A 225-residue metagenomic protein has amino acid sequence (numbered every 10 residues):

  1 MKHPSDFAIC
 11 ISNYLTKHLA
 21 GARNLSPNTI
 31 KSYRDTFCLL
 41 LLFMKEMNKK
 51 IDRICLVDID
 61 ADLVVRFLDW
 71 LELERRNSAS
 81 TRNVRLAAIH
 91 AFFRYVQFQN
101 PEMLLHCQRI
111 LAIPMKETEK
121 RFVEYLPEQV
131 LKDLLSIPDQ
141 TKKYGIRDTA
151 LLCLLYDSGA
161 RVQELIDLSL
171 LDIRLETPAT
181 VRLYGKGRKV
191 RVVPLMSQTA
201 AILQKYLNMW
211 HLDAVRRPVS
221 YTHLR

Functional and structural regions predicted by a protein language model:
M1-R225: Conserved catalytic core of the tyrosine transesterase superfamily
